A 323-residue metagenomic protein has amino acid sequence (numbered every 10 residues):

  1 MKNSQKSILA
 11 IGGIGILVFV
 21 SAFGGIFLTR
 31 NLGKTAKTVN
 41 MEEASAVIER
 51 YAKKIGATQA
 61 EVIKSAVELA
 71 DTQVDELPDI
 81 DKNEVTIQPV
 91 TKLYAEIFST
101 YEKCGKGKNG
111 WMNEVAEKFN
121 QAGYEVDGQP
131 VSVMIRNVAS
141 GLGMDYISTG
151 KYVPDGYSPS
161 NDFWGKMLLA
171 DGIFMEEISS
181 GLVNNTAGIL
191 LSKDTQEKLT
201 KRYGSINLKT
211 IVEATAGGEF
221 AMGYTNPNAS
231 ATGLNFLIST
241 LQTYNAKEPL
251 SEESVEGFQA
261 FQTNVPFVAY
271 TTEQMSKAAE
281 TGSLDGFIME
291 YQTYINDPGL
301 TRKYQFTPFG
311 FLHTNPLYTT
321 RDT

Functional and structural regions predicted by a protein language model:
K2-I16: N-terminal Sec-pathway targeting helices
G12, G33-A229: N-terminal segment of the mature folded domain
F23-K37: Hydrophobic single-pass membrane-insertion segments
G181-G188, Q259, I295-D322: Periplasmic-binding protein-like
D194-Y203, A229-S230, Q242-L250, D322-T323: Short helix-loop capping/hinge motifs at secondary-structure junctions, enriched in acidic/polar residues
F236-S239: Extended alpha-helical scaffolding regions
Q242-F306: Ligand-binding pocket segment of bilobal, Venus flytrap-like solute-binding proteins
